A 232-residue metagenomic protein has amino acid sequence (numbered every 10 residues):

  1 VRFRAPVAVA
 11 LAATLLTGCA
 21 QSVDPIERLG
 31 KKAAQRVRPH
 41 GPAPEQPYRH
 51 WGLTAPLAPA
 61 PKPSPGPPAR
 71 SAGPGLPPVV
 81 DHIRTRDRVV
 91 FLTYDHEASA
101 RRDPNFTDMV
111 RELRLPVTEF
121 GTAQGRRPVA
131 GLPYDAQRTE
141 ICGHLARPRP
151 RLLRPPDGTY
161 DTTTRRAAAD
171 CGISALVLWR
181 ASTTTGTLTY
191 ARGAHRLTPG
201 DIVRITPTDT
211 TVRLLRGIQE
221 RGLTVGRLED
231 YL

Functional and structural regions predicted by a protein language model:
V1-L11: N-terminal export and membrane-targeting signals
L15-G18: C-terminal motif of bacterial Sec signal peptides marking the signal peptidase cleavage site
A20-S22: Bacterial signal peptide processing site
L29-A55: Post-signal peptide N-terminal segment of mature Sec-exported envelope proteins
R49-A136, L232: Active-site beta->alpha N-cap acidic-glycine motif
F106-L113, A123-Q124, A130, A168-D170 (+2 more regions): Acidic (Asp/Glu)-rich catalytic clusters
M109-P116, Y134-D161, H195-R204: CE4/NodB-like, metal-dependent polysaccharide N-deacetylase domain that modifies extracellular/periplasmic N-acetylated
T159-R196, L223-L232: His/Asp/Glu-enriched short active-site or ligand-binding loop at hydrolase and phosphoryl-transfer sites
